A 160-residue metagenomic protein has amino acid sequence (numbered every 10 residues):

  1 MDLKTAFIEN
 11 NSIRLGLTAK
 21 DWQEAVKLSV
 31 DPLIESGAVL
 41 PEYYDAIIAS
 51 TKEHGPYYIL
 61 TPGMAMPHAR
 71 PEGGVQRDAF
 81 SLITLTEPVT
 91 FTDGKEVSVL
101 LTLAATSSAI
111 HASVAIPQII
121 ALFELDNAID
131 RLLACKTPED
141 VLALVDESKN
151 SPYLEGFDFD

Functional and structural regions predicted by a protein language model:
M1-D160: Cytosolic covalent-transfer regions centered on His/Cys nucleophiles that carry phosphoryl or persulfide groups
